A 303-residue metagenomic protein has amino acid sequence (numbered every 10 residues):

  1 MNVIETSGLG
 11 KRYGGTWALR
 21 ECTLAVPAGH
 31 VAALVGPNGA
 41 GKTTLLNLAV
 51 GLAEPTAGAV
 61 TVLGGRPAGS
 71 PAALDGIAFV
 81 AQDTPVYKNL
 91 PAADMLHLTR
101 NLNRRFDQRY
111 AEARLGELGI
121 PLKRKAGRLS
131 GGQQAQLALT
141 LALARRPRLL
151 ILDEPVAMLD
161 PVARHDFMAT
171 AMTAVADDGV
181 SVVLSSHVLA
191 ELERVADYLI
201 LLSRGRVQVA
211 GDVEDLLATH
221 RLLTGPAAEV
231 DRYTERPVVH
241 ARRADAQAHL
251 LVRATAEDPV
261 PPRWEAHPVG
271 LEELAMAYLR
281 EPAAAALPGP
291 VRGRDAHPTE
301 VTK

Functional and structural regions predicted by a protein language model:
V35-P37: The feature captures the beta-strand-to-loop junction immediately N-terminal to the Walker
V50: Helix-to-loop junction immediately C-terminal to a conserved catalytic motif
A57-A73: Conserved ABC transporter NBD signature motif
A81-L137: ABC-family P-loop ATPase nucleotide-binding domains
L150-E154, L159: Catalytic Walker B motif of ABC-type/P-loop ATPase nucleotide-binding domains
D166-V252: ABC transporter nucleotide-binding domain
